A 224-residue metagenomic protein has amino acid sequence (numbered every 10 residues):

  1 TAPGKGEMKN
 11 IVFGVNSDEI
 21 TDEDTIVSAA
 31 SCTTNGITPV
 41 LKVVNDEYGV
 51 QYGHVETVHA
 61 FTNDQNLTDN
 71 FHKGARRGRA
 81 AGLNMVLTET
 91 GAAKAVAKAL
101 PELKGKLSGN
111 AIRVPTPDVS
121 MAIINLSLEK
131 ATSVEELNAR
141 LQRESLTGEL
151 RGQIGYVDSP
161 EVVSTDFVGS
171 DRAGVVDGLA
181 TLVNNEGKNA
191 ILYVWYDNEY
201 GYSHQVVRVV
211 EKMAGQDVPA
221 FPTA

Functional and structural regions predicted by a protein language model:
T1-G78, N184, R208-V209, Q216-A220: N-terminal Rossmann-like NAD(P) cofactor-binding subdomain of oxidoreductases, focused on the glycine-rich
K9, T38, K94, E135 (+1 more regions): Alpha-helical elements of the RecA-like P-loop NTPase motor core of helicases
S28, L83-N84, V194: A short N-terminal beta->alpha junction/helix N-cap motif
C32, T88, E129, D197-N198: Structured loop/turn residues at secondary-structure junctions
N35, A131-T132, Y200-G201: A generic structural signal for alpha-helix starts
K42, K98, Q142, R208-E211: Generic alpha-helical structural context detector
G49-A190: C-terminal substrate-binding/catalytic lobe of Rossmann-fold NAD(P)-dependent oxidoreductases
E135, V168-A224: NAD(P)-dependent Rossmann-like dehydrogenase/reductase catalytic/cofactor-binding core
